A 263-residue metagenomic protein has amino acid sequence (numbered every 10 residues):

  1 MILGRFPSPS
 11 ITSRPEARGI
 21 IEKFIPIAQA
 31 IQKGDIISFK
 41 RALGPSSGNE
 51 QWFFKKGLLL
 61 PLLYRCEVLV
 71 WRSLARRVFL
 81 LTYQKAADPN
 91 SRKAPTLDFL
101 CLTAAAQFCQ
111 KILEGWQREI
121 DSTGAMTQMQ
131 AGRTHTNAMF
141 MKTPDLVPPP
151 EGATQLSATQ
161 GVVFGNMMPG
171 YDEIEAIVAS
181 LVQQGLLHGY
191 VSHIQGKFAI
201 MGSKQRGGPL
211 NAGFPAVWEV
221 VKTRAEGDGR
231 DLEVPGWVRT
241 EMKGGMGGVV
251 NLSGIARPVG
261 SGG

Functional and structural regions predicted by a protein language model:
I2-G263: Charged, E/D/K/R/S-rich low-complexity terminal regions of large eukaryotic assembly subunits
